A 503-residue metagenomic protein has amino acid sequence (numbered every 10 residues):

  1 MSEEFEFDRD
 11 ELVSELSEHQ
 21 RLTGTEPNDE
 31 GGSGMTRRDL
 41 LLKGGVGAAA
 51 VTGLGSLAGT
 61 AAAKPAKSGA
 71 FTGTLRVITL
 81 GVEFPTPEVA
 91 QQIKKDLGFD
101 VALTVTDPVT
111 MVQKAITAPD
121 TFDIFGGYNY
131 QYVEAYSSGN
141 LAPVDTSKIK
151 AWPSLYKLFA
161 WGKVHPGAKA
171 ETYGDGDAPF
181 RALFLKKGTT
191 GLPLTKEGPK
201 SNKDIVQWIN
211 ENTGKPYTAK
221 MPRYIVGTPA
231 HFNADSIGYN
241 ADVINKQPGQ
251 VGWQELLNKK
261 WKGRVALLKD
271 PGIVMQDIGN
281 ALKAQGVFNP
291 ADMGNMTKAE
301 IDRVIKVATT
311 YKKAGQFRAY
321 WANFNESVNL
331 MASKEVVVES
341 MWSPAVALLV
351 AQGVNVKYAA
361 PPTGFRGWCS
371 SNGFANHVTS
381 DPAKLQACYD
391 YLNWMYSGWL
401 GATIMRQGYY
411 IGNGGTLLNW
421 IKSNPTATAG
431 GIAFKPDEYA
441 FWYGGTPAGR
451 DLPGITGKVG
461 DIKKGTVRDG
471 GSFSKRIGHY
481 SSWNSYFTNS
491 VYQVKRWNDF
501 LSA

Functional and structural regions predicted by a protein language model:
M1-M35: N-terminal secretory signal peptides
S33-D39, A50-A70: N-terminal twin-arginine translocation
S68-S138, V328: Early extracytoplasmic/lumenal segment of secretory-pathway proteins
F84-P85, G139-E326: Extracytoplasmic ligand-binding site segments that recognize negatively charged/polar headgroups
A118-G126, N140-A142, W261-G263, S333-V338: Alpha-to-beta junction loops
Y136-V144, P222-Y224, L348-A360: Ligand-binding "clamshell"
Q316-S380: Extracytoplasmic/periplasmic substrate-binding proteins
F374-D469: Mature extracytoplasmic/periplasmic domains
